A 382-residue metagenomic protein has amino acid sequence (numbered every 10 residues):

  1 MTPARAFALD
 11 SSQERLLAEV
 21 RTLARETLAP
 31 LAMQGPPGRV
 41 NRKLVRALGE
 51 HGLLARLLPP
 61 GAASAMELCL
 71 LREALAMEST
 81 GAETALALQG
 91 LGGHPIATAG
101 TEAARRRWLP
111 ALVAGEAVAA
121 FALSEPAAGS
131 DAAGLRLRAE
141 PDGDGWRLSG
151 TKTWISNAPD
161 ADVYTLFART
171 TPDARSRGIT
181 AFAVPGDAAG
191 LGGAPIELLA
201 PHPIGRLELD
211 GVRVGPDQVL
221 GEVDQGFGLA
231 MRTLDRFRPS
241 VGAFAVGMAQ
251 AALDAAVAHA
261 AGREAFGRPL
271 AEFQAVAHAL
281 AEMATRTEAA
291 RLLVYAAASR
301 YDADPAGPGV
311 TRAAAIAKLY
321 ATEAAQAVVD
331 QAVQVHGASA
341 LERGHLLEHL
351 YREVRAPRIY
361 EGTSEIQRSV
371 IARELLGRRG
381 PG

Functional and structural regions predicted by a protein language model:
M1-E78, A82, A87, A111 (+4 more regions): Alpha-helical interface subdomain recognition
E83-A103, G129: N-terminal glycine-rich flavin-associated loop
G115-L123: A short, Trp-centered hydrophobic/proline-enriched beta-strand micro-motif
A120, R136-R138, V163-F167, A181-A183 (+1 more regions): Conserved hydrophobic/aromatic beta-strand scaffold that supports enzyme active sites
A127-R136: Active-site-adjacent elements of ketosynthase-type condensing enzymes
G134, G186-G215: Flexible, small-/acidic-enriched active-site or ligand-binding loops
S149-G192: A short core secondary-structure module
G205-T233: A short, charged helix-loop
